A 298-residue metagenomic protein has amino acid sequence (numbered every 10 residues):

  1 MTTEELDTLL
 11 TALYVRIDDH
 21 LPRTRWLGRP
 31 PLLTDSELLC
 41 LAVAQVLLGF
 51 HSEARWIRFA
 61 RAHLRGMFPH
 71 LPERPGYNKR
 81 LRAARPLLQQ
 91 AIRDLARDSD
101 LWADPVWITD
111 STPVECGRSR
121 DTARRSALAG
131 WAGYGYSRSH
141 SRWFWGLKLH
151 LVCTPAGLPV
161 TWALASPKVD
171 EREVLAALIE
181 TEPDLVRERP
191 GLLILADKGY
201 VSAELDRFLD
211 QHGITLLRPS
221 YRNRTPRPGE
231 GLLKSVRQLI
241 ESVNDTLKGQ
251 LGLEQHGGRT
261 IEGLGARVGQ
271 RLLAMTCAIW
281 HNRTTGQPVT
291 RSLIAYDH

Functional and structural regions predicted by a protein language model:
M1-H298: Short alpha-helical elements
